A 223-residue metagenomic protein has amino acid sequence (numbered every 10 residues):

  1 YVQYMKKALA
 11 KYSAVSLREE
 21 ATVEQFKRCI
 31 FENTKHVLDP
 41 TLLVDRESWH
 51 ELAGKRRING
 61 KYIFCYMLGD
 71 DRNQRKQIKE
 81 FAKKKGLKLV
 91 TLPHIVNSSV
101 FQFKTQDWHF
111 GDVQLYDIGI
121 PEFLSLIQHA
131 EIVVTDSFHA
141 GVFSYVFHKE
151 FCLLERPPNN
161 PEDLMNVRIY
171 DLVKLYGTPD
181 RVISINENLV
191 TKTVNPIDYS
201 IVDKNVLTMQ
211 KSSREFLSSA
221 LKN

Functional and structural regions predicted by a protein language model:
Y1-N223: Active-site anion-handling motifs in enzyme catalytic cores
